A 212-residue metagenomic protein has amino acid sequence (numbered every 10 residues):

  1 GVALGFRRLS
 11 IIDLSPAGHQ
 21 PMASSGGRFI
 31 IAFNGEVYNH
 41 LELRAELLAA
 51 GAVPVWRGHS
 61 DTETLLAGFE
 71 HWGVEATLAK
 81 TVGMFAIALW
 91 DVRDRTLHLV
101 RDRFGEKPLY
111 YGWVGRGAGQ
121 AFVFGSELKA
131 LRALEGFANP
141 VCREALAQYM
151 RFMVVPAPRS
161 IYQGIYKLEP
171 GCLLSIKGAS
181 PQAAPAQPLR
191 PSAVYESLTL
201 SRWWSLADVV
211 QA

Functional and structural regions predicted by a protein language model:
G1-A212: Cysteine-centered catalytic environments shared across enzyme families
